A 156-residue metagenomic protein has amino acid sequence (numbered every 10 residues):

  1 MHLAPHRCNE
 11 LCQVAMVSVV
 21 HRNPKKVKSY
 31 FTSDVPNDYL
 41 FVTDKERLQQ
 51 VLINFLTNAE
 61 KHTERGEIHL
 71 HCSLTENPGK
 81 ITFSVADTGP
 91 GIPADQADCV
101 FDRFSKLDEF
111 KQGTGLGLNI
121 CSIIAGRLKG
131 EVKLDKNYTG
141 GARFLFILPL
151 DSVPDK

Functional and structural regions predicted by a protein language model:
M1, L40-T43: Conserved micro-motifs of the catalytic ATP-binding
A59-E60: Short helix-loop "hinge" at the ATP-lid/N-box region of the Bergerat-fold HATPase_c
E67-G79: Short beta-strand/loop element within the Bergerat-fold HATPase_c
D87: Acidic ATP/Mg2+-coordinating residue in the GHKL
I92-F104: Short conserved segment of the HATPase_c
K129-D135: Glycine-rich ATP-binding loops of the HATPase_c
